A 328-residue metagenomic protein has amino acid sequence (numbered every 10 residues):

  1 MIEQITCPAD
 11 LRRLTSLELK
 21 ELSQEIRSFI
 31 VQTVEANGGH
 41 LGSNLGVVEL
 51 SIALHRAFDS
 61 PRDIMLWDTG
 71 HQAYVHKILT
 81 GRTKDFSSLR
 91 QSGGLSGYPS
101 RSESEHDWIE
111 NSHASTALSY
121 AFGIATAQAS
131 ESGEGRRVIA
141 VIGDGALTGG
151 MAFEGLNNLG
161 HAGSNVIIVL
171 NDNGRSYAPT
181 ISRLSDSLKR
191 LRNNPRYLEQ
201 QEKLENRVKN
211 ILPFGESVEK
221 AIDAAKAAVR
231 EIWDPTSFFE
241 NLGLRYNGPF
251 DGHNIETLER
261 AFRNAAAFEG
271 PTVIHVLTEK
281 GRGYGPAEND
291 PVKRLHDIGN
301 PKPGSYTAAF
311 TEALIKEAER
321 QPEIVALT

Functional and structural regions predicted by a protein language model:
M1-T80, F238-R260, F268-H275: N-terminal amphipathic, basic-rich helices that act as targeting or association modules
K20, Q24, N44, A114 (+5 more regions): Conserved structured core elements
Q24-E35, D59-S60, Q91-G94, T126-S130 (+10 more regions): Generic secondary-structure signature for well-ordered alpha-helical cores
L41-A162, E317, Q321-T328: Cofactor-binding active-site loop characterized by glycine-rich and histidine/acidic residues
L66-D68, V141-I142, I167-N171, H275-E279: Short beta-strand segments
T116-V141, A146-N193, E202-K203, R230-P235 (+2 more regions): Hydrophobic, small-residue-rich alpha-helical packing segments that form membrane-like cores
N173-F310: Long, well-ordered, tryptophan-enriched scaffold segments
N300-R320, I324-L327: Phosphate-binding chemistry for phosphorylated carbohydrates and sugar-nucleotides
